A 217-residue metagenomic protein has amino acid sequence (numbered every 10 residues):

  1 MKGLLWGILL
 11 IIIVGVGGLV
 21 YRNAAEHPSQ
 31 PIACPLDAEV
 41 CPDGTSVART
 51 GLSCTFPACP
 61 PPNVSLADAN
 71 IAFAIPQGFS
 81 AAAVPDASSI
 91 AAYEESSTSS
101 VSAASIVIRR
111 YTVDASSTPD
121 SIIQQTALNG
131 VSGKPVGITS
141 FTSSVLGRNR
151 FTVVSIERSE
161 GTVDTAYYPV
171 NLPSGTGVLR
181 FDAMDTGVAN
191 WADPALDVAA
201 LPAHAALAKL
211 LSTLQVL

Functional and structural regions predicted by a protein language model:
M1-L5: Feature marks short, highly hydrophobic, charge-poor N-terminal signal-anchor/signal peptide-like helices that anchor
W6-N23: Hydrophobic alpha-helical membrane-insertion segments, chiefly the h-region of N-terminal signal peptides
N23-E39, P61-N63: Ser/Thr/Pro/Gly-rich low-complexity linker/stalk segments immediately outside membranes or between
E39-T50: Extracellular, cysteine-rich, disulfide-stabilized repeat modules with beta-strand cores
A48-P60: Short, disulfide-bonded extracellular cysteine-rich repeat modules
P61-A91, S132-R150, L214: N-terminal "mature-domain start" segment
A67-N129, E157-N171: Secretory pathway targeting signatures of secreted, lumenal, and periplasmic proteins
T142-L217: Short, well-structured beta-strand
